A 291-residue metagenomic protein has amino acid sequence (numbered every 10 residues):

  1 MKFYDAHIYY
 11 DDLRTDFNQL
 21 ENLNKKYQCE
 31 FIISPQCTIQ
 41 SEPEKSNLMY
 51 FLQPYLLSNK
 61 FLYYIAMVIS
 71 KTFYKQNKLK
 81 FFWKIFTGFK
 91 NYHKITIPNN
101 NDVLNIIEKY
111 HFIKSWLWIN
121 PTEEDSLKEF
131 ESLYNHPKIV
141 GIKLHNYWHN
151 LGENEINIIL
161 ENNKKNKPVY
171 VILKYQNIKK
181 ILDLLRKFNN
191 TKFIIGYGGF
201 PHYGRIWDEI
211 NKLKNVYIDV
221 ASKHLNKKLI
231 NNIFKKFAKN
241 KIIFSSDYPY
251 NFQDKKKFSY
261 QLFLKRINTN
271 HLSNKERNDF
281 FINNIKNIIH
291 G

Functional and structural regions predicted by a protein language model:
M1-N154, Q261: Mid-domain alpha/beta scaffold segments of enzyme catalytic cores
M1-Y4, T15-F31, T38, K239-K241 (+1 more regions): Mid-to-C-terminal alpha-helical segments outside catalytic/metal-binding sites
H7, N24, V103, L133 (+7 more regions): Conserved, mostly hydrophobic/aromatic
Y10-D11, F200, Y250: Short active-site segment of divalent metal-dependent hydrolases/proteases that encodes the spacing between
K26-Y27, E108-Y110, H136, F188-N190 (+3 more regions): Short, well-ordered coil/turn elements that cap or connect secondary structure elements
Q36, S222, S246-Y248: Short secondary-structure boundary segments
K114-W118, P168-V169, N268, L272-S273: Glycine- and small hydrophobic-enriched segments that form the cores of compact globular domains
V140-G141, W148-H149, E153-F244: Catalytic pocket-lining loop regions of alpha/beta-barrel enzymes, especially the amidohydrolase/enolase/GH5 lineages
